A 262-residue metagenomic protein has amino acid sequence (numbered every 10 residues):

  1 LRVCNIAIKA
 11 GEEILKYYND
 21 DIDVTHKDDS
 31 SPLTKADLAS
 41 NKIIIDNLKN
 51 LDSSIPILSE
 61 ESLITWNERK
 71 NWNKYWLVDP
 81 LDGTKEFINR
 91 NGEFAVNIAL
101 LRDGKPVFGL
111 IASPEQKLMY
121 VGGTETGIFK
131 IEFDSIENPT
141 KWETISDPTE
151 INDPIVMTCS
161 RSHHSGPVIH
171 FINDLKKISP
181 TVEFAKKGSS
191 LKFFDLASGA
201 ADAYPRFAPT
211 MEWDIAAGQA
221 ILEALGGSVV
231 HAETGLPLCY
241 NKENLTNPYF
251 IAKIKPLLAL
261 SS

Functional and structural regions predicted by a protein language model:
L1-L81, I136, H170-N173, T234-L236: N-terminal subdomain of lithium-sensitive/metallo-dependent phosphomonoesterases centered on the IMPase/IPPase/PAP
L1-N5, G11-E12, I169-I178, K192-S262: Oxyanion/phosphate-interacting regions
A10, I14, D37, L48 (+6 more regions): Residue-level signal for inorganic ion chemistry
W72-I111: Glycine-rich active-site/cofactor-binding loop and its immediate structural neighborhood
I98-F193, L238, K242-S262: Acidic beta-strand-loop-alpha-helix segment within the catalytic core of divalent metal-dependent phosphate-processing
